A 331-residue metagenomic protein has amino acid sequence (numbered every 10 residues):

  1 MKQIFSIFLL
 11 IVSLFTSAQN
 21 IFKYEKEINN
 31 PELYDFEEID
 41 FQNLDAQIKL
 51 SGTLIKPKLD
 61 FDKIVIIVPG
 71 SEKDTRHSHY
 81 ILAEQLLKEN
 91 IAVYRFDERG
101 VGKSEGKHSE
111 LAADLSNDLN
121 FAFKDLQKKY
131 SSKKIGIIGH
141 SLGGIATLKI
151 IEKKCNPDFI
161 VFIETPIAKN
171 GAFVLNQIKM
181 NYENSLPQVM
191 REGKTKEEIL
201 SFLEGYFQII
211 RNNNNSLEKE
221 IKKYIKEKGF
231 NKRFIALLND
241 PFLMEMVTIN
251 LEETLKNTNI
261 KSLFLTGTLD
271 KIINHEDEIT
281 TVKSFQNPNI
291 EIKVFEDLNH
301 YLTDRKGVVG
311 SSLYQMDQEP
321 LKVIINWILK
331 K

Functional and structural regions predicted by a protein language model:
I21-L59: N-terminal cap/lid segment of alpha/beta-hydrolase-fold proteins
D62-G70: Short beta-strand element of the alpha/beta-hydrolase
E72-A83, E98, E276: The serine-hydrolase catalytic nucleophile loop
Q85-E105: Conserved alpha/beta-hydrolase
S109-K129: Alpha/beta-hydrolase active-site loop
I163-E245, I249-T254: Accessory cap/linker subdomain of secreted extracellular hydrolases
T258, F264-T266, D270: Short beta-strand/loop motif that positions the catalytic acidic residue of the alpha/beta-hydrolase fold
I260, I273-S284: Short alpha-helix in the alpha/beta-hydrolase fold that links the catalytic acid
